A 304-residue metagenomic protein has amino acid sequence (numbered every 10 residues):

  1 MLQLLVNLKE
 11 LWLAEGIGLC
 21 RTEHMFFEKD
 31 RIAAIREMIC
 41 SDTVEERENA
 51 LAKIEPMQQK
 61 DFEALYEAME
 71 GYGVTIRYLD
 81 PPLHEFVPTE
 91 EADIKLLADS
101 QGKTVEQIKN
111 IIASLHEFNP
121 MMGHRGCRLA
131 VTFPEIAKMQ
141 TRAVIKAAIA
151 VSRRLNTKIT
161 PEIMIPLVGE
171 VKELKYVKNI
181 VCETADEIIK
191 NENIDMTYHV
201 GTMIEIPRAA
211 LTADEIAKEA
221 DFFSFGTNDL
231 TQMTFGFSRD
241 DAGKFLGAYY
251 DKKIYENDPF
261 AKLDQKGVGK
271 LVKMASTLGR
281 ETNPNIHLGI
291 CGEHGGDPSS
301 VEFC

Functional and structural regions predicted by a protein language model:
M1-F303: Conserved alpha/beta-domain cores
